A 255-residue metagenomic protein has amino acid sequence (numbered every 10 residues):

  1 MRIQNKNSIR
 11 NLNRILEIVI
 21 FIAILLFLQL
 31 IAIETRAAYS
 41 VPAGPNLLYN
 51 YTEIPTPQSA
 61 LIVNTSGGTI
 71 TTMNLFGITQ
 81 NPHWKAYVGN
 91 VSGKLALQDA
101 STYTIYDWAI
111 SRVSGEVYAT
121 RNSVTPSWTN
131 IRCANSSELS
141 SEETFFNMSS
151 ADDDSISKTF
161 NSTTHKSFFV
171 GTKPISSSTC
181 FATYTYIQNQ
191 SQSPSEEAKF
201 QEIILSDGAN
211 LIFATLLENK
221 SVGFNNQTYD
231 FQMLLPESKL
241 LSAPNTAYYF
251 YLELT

Functional and structural regions predicted by a protein language model:
M1-S40, Y248: Secretory targeting signatures
A37-A247, Y251-T255: Signature of Gram-negative chaperone-usher
